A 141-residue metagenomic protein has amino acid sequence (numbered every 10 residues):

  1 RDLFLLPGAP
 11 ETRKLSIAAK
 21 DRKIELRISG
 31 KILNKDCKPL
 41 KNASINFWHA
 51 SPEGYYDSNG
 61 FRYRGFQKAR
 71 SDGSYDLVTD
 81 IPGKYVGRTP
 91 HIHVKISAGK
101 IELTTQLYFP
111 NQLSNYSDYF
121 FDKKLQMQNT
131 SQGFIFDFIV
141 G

Functional and structural regions predicted by a protein language model:
R1-G141: Beta-strand-dominated extracellular/periplasmic modules and repeats in secreted or surface-exposed proteins
